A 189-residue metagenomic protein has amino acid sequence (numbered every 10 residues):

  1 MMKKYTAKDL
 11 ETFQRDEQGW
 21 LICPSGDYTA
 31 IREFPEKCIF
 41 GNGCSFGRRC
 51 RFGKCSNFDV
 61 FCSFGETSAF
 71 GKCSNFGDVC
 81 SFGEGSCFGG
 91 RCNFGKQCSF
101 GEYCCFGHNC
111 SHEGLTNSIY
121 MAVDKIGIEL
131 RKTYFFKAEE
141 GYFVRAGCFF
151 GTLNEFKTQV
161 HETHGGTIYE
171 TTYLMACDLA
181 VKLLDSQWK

Functional and structural regions predicted by a protein language model:
M1-K54, V60, E66: Extended, small-residue-rich solenoid/repeat segments and analogous flexible loops that form exposed scaffolds
M1-T29, I128-K189: Terminal amphipathic alpha-helical/low-complexity segments used for targeting or macromolecular assembly
T12, G19, A30, S45 (+7 more regions): Low-complexity, compositionally biased segments
E36-E113: A detector of tandem-repeat and repeat-rich interaction/domain scaffolds
G85, F94, F100-N154, T158-Q159: Glycine-rich hexapeptide-repeat left-handed beta-helix
